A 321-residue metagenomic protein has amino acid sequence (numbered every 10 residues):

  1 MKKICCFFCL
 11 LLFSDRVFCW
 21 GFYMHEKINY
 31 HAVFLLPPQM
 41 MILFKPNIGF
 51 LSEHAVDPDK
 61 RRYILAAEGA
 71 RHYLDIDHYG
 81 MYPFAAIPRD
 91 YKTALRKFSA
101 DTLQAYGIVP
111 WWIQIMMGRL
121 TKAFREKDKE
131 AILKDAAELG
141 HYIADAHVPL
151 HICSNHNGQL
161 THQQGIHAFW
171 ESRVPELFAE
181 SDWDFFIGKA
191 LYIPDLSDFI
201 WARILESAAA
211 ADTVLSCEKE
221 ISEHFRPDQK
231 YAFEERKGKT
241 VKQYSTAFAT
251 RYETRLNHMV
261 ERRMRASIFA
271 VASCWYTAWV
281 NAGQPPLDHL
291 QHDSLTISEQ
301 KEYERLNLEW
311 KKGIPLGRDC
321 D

Functional and structural regions predicted by a protein language model:
M1-I4: Positively charged n-region of N-terminal signal peptides that target proteins for export
C6-F8: Sec-dependent N-terminal signal peptides
L10-L11, V33: Short, linear, compositionally biased motifs with a strong N-terminal bias
S14-R16: N-terminal signal peptide c-region/cleavage motif recognized by signal peptidases
F18-K134, E138, P149, S154-A247 (+3 more regions): N-terminal, motif-rich segments that launch catalysis or mediate targeting to/interaction with membranes, typified by
G140-A144: Functional cores that coordinate and move charged inorganic groups
